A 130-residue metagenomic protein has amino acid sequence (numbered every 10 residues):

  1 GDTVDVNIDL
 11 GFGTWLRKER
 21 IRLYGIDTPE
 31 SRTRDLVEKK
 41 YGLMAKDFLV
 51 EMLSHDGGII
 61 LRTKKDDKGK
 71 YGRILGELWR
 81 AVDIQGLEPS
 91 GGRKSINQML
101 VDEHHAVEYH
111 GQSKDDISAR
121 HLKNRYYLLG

Functional and structural regions predicted by a protein language model:
G1-G130: Small beta-barrel nucleic-acid-binding modules, primarily SNase/OB-fold domains and secondarily Tudor-like barrels
